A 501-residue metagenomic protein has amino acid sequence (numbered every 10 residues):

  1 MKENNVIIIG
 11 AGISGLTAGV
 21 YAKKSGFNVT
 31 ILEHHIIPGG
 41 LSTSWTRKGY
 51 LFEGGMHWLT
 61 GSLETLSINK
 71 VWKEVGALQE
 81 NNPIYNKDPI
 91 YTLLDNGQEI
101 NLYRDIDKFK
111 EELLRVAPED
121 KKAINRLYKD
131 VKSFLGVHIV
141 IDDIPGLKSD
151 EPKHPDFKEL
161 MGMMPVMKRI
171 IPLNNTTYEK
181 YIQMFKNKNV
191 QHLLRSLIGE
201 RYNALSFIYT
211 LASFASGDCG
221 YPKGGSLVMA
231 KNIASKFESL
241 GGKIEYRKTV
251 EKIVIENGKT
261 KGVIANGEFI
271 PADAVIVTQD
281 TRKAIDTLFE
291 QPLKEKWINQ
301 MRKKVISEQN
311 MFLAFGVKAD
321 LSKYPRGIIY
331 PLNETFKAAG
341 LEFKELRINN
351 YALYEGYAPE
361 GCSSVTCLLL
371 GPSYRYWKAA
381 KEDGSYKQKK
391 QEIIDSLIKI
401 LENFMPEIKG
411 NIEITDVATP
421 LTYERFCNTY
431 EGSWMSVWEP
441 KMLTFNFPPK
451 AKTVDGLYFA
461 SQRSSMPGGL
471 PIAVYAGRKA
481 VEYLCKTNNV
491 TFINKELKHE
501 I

Functional and structural regions predicted by a protein language model:
K2-I139: N-terminal glycine-rich phosphate/pyrophosphate-binding loop and immediately adjacent elements
M56, Q462-L484: A conserved FAD-binding loop/helix module that cradles the flavin
N86, Y246-K248: Short loop/edge segments at beta-strand edges and connector loops that shape dinucleotide/nucleotide cofactor-binding
K132-L240, R247, F426-E439: Active-site/ligand-binding neighborhood in enzyme catalytic cores
K188-R201, E407-P467: A glycine-rich dinucleotide-binding beta-alpha-beta segment and adjacent secondary-structure elements that constitute
Y221-P222, E251-E360: Mid-domain catalytic core of redox enzymes that form a hydrophobic substrate pocket/lid adjacent to a catalytic redox
I255, K486-I501: Active-site-proximal substrate-binding core of FAD-dependent oxidoreductases
K318-L421: C-terminal segments that line or cap access tunnels to active or ligand-binding sites in enzymes and enzyme-associated
